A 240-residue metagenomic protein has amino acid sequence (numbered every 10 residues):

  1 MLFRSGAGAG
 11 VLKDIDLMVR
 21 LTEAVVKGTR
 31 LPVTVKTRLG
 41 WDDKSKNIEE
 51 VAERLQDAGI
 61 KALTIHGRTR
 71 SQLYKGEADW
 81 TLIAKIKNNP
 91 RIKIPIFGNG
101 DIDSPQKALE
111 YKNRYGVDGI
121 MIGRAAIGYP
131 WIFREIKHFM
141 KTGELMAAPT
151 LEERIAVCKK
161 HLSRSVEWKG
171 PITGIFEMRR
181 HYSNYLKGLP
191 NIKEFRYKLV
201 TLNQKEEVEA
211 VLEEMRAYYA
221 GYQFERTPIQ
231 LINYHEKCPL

Functional and structural regions predicted by a protein language model:
M1-L240: Flavin-dependent oxidoreductase catalytic cores
